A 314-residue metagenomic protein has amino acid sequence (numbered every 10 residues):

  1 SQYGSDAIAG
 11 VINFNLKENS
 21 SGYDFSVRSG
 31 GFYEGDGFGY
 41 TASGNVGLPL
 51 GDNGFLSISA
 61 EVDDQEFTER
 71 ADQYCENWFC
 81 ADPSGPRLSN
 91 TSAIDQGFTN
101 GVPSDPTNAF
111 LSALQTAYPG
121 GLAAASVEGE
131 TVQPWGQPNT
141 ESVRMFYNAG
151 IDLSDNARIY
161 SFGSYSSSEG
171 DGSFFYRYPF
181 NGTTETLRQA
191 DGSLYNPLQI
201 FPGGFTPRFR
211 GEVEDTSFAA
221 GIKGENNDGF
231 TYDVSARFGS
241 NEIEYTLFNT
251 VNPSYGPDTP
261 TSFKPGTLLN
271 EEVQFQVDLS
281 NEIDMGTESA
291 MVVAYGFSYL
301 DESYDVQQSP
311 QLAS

Functional and structural regions predicted by a protein language model:
S1-Q2, F32-E34, D64-E66, M285: Short beta-strands and strand-coil junctions in structured, solvent-facing domains, enriched
S1-R28: A beta-strand signature from Gram-negative outer-membrane beta-barrel systems, especially the internal plug domain
A7-A9, S20, G39, V213-D215 (+1 more regions): Short, solvent-exposed loop/turn segments at the edges of secondary structure
I8-G10, S21-Y23, Y40, G54 (+1 more regions): Envelope-exposed proteins and targeting segments
N15, S57-E61, G296: Short beta-strand segments
Y23-D52, P257-M285: Conserved, well-structured beta-alpha core segment at the onset of a catalytic domain
E34-G203, P207-G221, E225-N226: Transmembrane beta-barrel wall of Gram-negative outer-membrane proteins
G150-G170, F205-S314: Face-selective signature of the C-terminal outer-membrane beta-barrel domain
